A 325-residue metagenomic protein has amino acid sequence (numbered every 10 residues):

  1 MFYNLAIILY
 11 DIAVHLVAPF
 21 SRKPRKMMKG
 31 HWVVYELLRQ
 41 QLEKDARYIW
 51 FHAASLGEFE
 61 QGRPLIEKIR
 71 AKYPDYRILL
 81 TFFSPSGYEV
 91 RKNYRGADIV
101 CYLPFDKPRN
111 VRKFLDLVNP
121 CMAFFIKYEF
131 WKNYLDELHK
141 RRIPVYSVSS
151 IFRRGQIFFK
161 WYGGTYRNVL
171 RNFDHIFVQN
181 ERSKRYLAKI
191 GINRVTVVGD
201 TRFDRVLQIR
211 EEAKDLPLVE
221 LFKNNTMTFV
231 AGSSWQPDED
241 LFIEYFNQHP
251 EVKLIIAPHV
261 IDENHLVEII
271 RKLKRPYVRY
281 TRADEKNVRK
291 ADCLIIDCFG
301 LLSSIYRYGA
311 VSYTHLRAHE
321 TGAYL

Functional and structural regions predicted by a protein language model:
F2, A6, Y10-V17: Membrane-interacting alpha-helical segments
H15, P19-E212, W235-Q236, H259-I261 (+1 more regions): Active-site and donor-binding regions of nucleotide-sugar-utilizing enzymes
E58-I69, D215-A283: Conserved catalytic-core segment of nucleotide-activated headgroup transferases in glycan assembly
L115-V118, R210-D215, I269-R271, R289-D297: Short, surface-exposed amphipathic charged segments that create phosphate/polyanion-binding patches used for binding
L117-N119, K223-N224, Y308: Glycine-rich phosphate-binding loop signature in dinucleotide/nucleotide-binding domains
R202, T281-S312: Donor nucleotide-activated moiety binding/catalytic core segment of transferases that use nucleotide-activated donors
T314-T321: Conserved small/polar residues in nucleotide/adenosyl-binding loops
